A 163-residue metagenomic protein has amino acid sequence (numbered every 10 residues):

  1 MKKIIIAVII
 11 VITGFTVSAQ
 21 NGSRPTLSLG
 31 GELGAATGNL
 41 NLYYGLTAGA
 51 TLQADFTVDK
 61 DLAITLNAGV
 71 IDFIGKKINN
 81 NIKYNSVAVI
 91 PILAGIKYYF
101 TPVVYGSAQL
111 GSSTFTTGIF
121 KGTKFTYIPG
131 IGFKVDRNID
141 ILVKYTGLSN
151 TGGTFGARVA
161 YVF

Functional and structural regions predicted by a protein language model:
M1-R24: Cleavable N-terminal export/targeting peptides
A19-I64, G152-F163: Short glycine/proline- and aromatic-enriched beta-strand/turn motifs that initiate or cap beta-hairpins
G31-N39, A48, A68-I74, L110-T116 (+3 more regions): Transmembrane beta-strands of outer-membrane beta-barrel pores
L40-L46, I82-A88, G118-T123, T151: Replace "Gram-negative outer membrane beta-barrel proteins" with "bacterial and organellar outer membrane beta-barrel
A48-T57, I90-Y99, T123-V135, G153-F163: Feature captures outer-membrane beta-barrel proteins of Gram-negative bacteria and organelles
K60-I64, V103-G106, F133-L142: Repeated loop/turn-to-beta-strand initiation elements of outer-membrane beta-barrel proteins
I71-V103: Helix-adjacent hinge/juxtasegments
G95-K121: Mid-chain, well-packed structural core segment of small domains
